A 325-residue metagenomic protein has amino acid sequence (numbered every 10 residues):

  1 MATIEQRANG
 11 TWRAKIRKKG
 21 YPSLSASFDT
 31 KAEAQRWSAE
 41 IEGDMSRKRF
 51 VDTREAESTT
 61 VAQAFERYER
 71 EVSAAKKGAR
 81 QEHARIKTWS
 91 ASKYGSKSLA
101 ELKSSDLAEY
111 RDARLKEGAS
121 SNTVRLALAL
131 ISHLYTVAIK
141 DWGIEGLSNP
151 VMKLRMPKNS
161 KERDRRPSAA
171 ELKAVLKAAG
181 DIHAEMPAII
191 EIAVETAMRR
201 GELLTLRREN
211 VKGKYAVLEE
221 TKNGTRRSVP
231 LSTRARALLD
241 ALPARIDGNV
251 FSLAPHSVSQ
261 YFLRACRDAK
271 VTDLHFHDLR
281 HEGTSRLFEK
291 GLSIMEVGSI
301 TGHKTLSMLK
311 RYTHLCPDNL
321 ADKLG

Functional and structural regions predicted by a protein language model:
M1-D29: Short, Arg/Lys-rich segments that mark the N-terminal edge of DNA/RNA- and chromatin-recognition modules
L24, A100, I144-L147, K158-K177 (+2 more regions): DNA breakage-rejoining catalytic core of tyrosine-based enzymes
G43-S46, A62-A119, L134-D141: Basic/aromatic-enriched alpha-helical hairpins
S121, R125, K140, I144-R200 (+2 more regions): Basic, Lys/Arg- and aromatic-enriched nucleic-acid-binding interface segment
K140, A188-E191, E195-E202, R264 (+4 more regions): C-terminal catalytic core of tyrosine-transesterase DNA break-rejoin enzymes
M152-M156, R165, A169-A174, T196-A241: Conserved tyrosine-mediated DNA breakage-rejoining catalytic core shared by Y-recombinases
R166, E220-G224, R234-R236, H256 (+2 more regions): Catalytic-site neighborhood detector that most strongly recognizes the C-terminal catalytic loop/helix of tyrosine
S232-T272: Active-site/catalytic core of tyrosine-dependent DNA strand-transfer enzymes
